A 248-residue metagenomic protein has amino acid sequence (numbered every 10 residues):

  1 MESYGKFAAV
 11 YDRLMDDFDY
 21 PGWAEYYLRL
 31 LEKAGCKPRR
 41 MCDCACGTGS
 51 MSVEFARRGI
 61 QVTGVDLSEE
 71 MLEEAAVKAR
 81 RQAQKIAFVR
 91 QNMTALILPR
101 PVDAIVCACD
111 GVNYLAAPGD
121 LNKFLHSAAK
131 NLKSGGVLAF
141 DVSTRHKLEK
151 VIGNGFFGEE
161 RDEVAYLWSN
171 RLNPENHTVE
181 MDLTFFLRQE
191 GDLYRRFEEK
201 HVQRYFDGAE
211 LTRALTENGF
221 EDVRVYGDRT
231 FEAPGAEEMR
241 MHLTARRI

Functional and structural regions predicted by a protein language model:
M1-R39: Conserved class I S-adenosyl-L-methionine
C42, G49-A95: Class I SAM-dependent methyltransferase SAM/SAH-binding core
I97-A104: A short acidic, Gly/Pro-enriched loop at the edge of an enzyme's catalytic core that lines a small-molecule cofactor
A108-D110: Residues lining the SAM
N113-L115: A short His-aromatic
G119, A139-T212: SAM-dependent methyltransferase
N122-S134: A short glycine-rich, Lys/Arg-flanked "PGG" loop and its adjoining helix->strand segment in the class I
V202-I248: C-terminal lobe and adjacent flexible extensions of AdoMet/dcAdoMet transferase-like proteins
